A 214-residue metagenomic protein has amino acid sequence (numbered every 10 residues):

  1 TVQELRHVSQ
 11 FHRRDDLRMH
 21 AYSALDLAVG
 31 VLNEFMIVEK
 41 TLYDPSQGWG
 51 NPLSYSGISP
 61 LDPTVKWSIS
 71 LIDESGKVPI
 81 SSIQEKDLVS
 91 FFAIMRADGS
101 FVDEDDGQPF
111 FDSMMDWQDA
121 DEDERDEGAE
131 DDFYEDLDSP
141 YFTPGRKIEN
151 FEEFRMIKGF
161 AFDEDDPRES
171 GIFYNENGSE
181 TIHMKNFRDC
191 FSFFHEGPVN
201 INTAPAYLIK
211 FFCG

Functional and structural regions predicted by a protein language model:
T1-G214: Compositionally biased linear targeting/interaction segments
